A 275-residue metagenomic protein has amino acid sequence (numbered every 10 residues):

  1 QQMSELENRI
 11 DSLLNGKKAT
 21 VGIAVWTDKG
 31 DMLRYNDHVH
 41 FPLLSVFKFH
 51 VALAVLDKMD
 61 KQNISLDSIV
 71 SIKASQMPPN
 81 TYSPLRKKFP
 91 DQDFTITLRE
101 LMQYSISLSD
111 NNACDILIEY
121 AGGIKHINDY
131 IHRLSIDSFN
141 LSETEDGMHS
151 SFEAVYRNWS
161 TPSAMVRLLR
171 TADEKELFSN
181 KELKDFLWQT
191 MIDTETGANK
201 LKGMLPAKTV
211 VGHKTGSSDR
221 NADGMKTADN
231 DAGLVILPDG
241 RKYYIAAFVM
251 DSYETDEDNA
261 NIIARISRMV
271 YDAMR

Functional and structural regions predicted by a protein language model:
Q1-P42, D219: Beta-lactamase-like hydrolase cores
Q2-L13, E119-Y120, I124-K125, T171-N199 (+2 more regions): Structured C-terminal helix/loop/strand segments within mature extracytoplasmic catalytic/sensor domains
T20, F94, D115-K175: Mid-domain, small-residue-enriched loop/turn segments at the edges of structured enzyme/sensor domains
G22-W26, R34, H50, S71 (+2 more regions): Soluble periplasmic/extracytoplasmic beta-strand elements of cell-envelope proteins
R34-D37, T97-L101, L108-C114, E145-E153 (+1 more regions): Flexible glycine/proline-enriched surface loops and loop-helix/loop-strand junctions
P42-I72, S105, I245: Active-site SXXK
L66-S83, A121-G122, F186-T190: Acidic helix-start/capping segments at beta-turn-to-alpha-helix junctions
M77-D115: Conserved catalytic neighborhood of penicillin-recognizing serine enzymes
